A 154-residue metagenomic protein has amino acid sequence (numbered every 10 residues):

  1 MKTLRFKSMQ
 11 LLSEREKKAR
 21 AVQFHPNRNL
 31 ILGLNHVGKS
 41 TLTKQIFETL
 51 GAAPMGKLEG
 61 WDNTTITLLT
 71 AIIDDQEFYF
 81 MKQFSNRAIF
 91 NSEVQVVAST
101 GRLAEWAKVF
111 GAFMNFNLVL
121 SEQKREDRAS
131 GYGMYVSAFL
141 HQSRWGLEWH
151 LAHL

Functional and structural regions predicted by a protein language model:
M1-F78: Extreme N-terminal "head/tail" segments of very large remodeling/mechanoenzyme assemblies
Q83-L154: Extended, charged alpha-helical "arm/stalk" segments used for dimerization and assembly in large NTPase-driven machines
